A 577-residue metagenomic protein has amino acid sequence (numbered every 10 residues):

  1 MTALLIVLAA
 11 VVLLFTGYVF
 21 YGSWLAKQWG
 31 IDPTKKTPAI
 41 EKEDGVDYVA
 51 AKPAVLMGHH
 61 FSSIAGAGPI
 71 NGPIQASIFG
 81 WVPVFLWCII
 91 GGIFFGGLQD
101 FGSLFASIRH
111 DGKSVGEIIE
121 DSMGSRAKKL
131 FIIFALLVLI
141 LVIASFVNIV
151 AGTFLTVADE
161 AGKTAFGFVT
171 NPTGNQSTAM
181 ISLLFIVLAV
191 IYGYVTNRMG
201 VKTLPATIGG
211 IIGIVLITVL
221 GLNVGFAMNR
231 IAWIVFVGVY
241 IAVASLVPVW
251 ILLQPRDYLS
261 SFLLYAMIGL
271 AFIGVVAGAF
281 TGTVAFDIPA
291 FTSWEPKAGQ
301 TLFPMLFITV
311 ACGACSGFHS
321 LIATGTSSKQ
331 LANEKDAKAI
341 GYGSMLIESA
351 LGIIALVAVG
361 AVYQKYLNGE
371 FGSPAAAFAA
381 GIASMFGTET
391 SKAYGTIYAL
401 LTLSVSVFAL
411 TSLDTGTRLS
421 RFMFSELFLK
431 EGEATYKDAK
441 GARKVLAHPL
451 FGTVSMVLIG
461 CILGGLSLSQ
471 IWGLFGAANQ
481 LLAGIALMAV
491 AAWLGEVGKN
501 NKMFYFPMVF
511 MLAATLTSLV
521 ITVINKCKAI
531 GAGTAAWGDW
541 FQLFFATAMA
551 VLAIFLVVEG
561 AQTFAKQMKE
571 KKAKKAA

Functional and structural regions predicted by a protein language model:
T2-V19, A76-S107, G116, A179-F185 (+5 more regions): Extracellular loop-to-transmembrane helix junctions
L13-I70, S261, T301, M305 (+2 more regions): Membrane-interface "cap" regions at the ends of multi-pass membrane proteins
S23-V49, G72-Q75, F85, I89 (+6 more regions): Flexible loop linkers connecting adjacent transmembrane helices in multi-pass alpha-helical membrane transporters
A51-G68, R230-V247, S261, F272-T281 (+5 more regions): Hydrophobic, membrane-embedded alpha-helices of multi-pass small-molecule transporters
A67-I74, G91-Q99, S103, S107-D111 (+5 more regions): Membrane-helix boundary/coupling elements in multi-pass transport proteins
S125-I140, G343-A350, K392-Y398, E426-G465: Loop-to-transmembrane helix boundary motifs in multi-pass membrane proteins
G193-R198, I212-V235, V243-S245, Y265-W294 (+3 more regions): Hydrophobic alpha-helical segments and their helix-loop junctions in multi-pass secondary transporters
V275-S293, G343-G381, T415: Extracellular/periplasmic helix-exit of transmembrane alpha-helices
